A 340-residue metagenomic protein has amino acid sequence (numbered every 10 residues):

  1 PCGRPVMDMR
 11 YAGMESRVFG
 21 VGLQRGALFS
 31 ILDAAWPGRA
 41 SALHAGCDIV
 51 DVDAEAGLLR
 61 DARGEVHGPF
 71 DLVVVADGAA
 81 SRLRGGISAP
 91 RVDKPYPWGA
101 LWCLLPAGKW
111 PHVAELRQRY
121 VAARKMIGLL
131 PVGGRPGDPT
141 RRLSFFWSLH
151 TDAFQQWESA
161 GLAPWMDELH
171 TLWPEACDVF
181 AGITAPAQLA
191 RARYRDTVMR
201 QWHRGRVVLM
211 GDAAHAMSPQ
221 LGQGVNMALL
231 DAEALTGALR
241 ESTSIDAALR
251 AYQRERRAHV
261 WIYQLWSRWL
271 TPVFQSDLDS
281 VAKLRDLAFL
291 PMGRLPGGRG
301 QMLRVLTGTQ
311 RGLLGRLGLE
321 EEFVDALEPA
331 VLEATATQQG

Functional and structural regions predicted by a protein language model:
P1-I87, R91-L104, D152-Q155, S159-L162 (+4 more regions): Conserved N-terminal helical subregion
C2-V18, Q24-F29, D33, R63-E65 (+1 more regions): Conserved FAD/dinucleotide-binding core of flavoprotein oxidoreductases
I49-V52, L129-P131, W202: A structural signal for short hydrophobic beta-strand segments in well-ordered beta-sheet cores
P69, R142, G205-R206: Conserved catalytic motifs of the protein kinase core domain
V74-V75, Q188-K283, R294-G318, V324: Conserved mid-domain beta->alpha element of the FAD-binding
V92-D93, R117-V121, M199: Short Gly/Pro-enriched turn/cap motifs at secondary-structure boundaries
